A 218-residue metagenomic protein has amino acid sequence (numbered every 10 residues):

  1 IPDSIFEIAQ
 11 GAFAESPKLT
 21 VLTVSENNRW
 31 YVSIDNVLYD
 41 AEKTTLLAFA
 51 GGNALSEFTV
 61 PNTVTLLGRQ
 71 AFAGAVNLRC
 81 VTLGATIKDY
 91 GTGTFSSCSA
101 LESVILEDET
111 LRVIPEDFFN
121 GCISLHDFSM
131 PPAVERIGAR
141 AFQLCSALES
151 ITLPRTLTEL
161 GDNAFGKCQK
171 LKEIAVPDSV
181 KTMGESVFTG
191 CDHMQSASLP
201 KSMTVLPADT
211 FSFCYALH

Functional and structural regions predicted by a protein language model:
I1-E7, S16-T44, F49-L66, A75-D89 (+6 more regions): Structural signature of tandem-repeat unit edges
Q10-A12, L47-A48, G68-A71, G91-T94 (+5 more regions): Consensus positions within tandem repeat domains that build extended binding/scaffold surfaces
